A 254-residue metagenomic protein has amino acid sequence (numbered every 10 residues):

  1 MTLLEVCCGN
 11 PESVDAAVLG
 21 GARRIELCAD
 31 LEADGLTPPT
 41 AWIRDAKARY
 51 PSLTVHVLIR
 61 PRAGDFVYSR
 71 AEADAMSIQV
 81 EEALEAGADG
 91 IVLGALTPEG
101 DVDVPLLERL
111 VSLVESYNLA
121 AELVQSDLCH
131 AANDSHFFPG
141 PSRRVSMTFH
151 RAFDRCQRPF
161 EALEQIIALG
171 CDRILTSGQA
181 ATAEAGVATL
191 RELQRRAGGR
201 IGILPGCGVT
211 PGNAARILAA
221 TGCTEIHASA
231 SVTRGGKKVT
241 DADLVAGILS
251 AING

Functional and structural regions predicted by a protein language model:
T2-V6, I25-L27, V55-I59, I91-L93 (+4 more regions): Hydrophobic faces of well-ordered beta-strands that scaffold small-molecule active sites in alpha/beta enzyme cores
P11-E12, L31-L53, A71, T97-Y117 (+4 more regions): Active-site-adjacent beta->alpha loops and helix N-cap segments on the catalytic face of soluble alpha/beta enzymes
E12-A16, V67-Q79, Q157-L169, L193 (+1 more regions): Catalytic cores of alpha/beta
L19-C28, Y50-L53, G87-G90, R144 (+3 more regions): Glycine-enriched alpha-helix->loop->beta-strand junction motifs that scaffold or abut catalytic
E26-L36, E82, A86-P98, C171-E184 (+1 more regions): Glycine-rich phosphate-binding active-site loops on the catalytic face of alpha/beta enzymes
A46-L107: Glycine/small-residue-rich loop that forms an oxyanion/phosphate-binding "nest" at active or ligand-binding sites
H56, R60-A63, A197-G254: C-terminal alpha-helical cap/extension of soluble enzyme domains
L84-A120, F138-A162, I166: Hydrophobic, well-structured mid-protein blocks that either form specific transmembrane helices
